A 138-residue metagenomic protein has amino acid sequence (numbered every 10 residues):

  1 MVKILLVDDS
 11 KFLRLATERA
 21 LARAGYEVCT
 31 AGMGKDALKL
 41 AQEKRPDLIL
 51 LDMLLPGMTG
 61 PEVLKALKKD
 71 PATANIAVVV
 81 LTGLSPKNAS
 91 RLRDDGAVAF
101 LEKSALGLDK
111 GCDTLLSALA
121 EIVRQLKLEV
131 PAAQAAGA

Functional and structural regions predicted by a protein language model:
D8: Conserved acidic carboxylate
L15-R19, R23: Charged docking surfaces used in two-component/phosphorelay signaling
G25-G32, L40: Short hydrophobic/Thr-rich beta-strand motif most characteristic of the beta2 strand and flanking loop of CheY-like
K44-L50, L55: Active-site beta3 strand of CheY-like receiver
P56, A74: The feature encodes the CheY-like receiver
L108, C112, A120-A138: CheY-like receiver
